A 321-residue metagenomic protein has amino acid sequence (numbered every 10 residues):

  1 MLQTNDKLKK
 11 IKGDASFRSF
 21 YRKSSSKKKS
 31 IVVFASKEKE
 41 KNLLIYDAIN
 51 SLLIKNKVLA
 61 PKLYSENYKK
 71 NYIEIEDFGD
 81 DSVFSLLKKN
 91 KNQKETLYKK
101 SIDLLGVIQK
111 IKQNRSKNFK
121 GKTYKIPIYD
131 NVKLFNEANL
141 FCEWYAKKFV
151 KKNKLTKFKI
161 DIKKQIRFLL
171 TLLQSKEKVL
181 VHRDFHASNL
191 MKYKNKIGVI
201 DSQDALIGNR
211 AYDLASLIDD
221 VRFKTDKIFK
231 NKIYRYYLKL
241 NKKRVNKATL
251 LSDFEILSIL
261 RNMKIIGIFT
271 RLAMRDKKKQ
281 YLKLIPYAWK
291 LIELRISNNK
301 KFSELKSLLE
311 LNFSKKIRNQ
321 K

Functional and structural regions predicted by a protein language model:
M1-L2, Q113, K117-K120, Y124-K125 (+3 more regions): An alpha-helical support segment within catalytic cores of ATP-dependent transferases
Q3-S24: ATP-binding glycine-rich phosphate-binding loop
I11-A15, S65-Y68, L257-S258: A short beta-turn/loop motif at secondary-structure boundaries
F17-S24, V32, I108-Q109, R167-L214 (+1 more regions): Active-site acidic catalytic loop and adjacent metal/ATP-binding pocket of ATP-dependent phosphoryl transfer enzymes
Y21-N136, V150, Q174: ATP-binding pocket architecture of kinase catalytic cores
N139-F149, R210-R244, I259-D276, A288-R295: Active-site activation/catalytic loop segments of kinase-like enzymes and analogous catalytic loops in related
R244-E255: Acidic, serine/threonine- and proline-rich low-complexity regulatory regions
G267-K321: ATP/Mg2+ or Mg2+-diphosphate-binding catalytic cores that bind nucleotide phosphates or diphosphates via glycine-rich
